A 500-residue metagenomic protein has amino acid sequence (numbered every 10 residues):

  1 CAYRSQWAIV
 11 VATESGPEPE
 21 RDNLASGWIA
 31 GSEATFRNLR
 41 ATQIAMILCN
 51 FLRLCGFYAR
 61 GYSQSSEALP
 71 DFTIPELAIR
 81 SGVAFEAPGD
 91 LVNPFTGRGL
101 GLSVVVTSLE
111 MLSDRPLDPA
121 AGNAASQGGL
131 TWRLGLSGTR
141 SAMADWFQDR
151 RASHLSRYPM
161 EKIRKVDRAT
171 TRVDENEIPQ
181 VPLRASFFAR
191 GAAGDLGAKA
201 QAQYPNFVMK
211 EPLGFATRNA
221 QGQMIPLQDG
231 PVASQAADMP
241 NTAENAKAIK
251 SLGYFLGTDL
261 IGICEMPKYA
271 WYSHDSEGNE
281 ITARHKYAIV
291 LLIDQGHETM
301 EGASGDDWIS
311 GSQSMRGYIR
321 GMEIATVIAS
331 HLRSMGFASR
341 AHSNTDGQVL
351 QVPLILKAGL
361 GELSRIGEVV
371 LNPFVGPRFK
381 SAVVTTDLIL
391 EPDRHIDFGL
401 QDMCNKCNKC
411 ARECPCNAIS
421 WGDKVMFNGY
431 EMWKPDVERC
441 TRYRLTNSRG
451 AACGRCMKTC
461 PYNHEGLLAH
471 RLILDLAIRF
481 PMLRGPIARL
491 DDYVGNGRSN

Functional and structural regions predicted by a protein language model:
C1-A8, A120-L260, C264, H285 (+3 more regions): Iron-sulfur (Fe-S) cluster-binding modules
A2-S126, K250, F255, D259-E465 (+1 more regions): Catalytic cores of enzyme domains
